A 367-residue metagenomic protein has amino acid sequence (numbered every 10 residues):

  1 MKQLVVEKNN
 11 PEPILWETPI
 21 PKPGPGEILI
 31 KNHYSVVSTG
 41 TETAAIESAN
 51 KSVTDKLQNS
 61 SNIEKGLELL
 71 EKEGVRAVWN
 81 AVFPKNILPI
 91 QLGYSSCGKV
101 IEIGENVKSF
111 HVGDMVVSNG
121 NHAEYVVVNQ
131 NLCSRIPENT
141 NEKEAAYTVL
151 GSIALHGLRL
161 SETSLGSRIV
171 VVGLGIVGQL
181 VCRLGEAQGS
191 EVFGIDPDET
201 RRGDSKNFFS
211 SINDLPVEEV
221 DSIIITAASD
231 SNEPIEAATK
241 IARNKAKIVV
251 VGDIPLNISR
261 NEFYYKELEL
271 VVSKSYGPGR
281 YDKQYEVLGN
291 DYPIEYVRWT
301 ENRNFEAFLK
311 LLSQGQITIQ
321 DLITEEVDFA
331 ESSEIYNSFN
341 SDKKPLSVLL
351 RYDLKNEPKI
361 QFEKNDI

Functional and structural regions predicted by a protein language model:
M1-L88, G120, R351-D366: Short N-terminal strand-loop motif that marks the start of NAD(P)H/FAD-dependent oxidoreductase cofactor-binding domains
L4, Q188, V249-G252, L268 (+2 more regions): C-terminal capping/lid region of NAD(P)-dependent oxidoreductase domains
A77-L88, S95-N119: A glycine-/small-residue-rich N-terminal strand-loop-strand element that serves as the cofactor-binding glycine loop
Q91-Y94, N119-N131: A structural motif shared across PLP-dependent enzymes of the aminotransferase-like
F110-H111, T163, A242: Short, well-ordered loop/turn sites that connect or cap secondary structure elements
N141-N213: Mid-domain Rossmann-like dinucleotide-binding core that forms the NAD(H)/NADP(H) cofactor-binding site
G203-V271: Glycine-rich cofactor phosphate-binding loops and adjacent beta1-alpha1 units of small-molecule cofactor enzyme domains
R260-L322: C-terminal substrate-binding/catalytic core of Rossmann-like NAD(P)-dependent dehydrogenases/reductases
